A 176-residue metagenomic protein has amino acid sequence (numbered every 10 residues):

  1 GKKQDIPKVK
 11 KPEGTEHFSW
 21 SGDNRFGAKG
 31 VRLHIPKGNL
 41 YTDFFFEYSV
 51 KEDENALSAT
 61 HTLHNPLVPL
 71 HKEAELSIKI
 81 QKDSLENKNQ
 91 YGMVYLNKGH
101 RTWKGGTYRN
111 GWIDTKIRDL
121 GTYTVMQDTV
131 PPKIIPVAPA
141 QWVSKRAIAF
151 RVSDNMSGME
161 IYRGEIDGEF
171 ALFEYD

Functional and structural regions predicted by a protein language model:
G1-P7, G105-G106, W112-T115, R151 (+1 more regions): Long, low-complexity serine/threonine/glycine- and acidic-rich segments characteristic of extracellular
G1-S21: Short beta-strand elements
H17-S19, F46-G92: Proteolytic processing hotspots in large secreted/extracellular or virion-associated proteins and select intracellular
S21-F46: Predominantly extracellular/luminal regions of secreted and cell-surface proteins, especially disulfide-bonded
H34-P36, S77-Q81, A147-N155: Short edge beta-strand/loop segments characteristic of extracellular beta-sandwich folds
G38-T42, S84-K88, R118-D119, S153-M159: Short proline/glycine-enriched turn/loop motifs at strand-loop junctions of beta-rich domains
L67-L70, P139-K145: Short, solvent-exposed loop/linker segments at the N-terminal edge of repeated beta-sheet extracellular domains
T129-K133: Proline-centered linker/hinge motifs at extracellular inter-domain junctions
